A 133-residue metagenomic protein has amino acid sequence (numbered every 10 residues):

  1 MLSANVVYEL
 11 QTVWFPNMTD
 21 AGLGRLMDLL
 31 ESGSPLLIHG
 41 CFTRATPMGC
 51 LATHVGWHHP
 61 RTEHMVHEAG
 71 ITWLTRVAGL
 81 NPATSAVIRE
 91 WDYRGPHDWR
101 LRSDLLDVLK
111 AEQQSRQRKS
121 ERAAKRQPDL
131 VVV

Functional and structural regions predicted by a protein language model:
M1-V133: Short, glycine-biased loop/turn motifs at secondary-structure junctions and in low-complexity Ser/Thr/Pro-rich termini
